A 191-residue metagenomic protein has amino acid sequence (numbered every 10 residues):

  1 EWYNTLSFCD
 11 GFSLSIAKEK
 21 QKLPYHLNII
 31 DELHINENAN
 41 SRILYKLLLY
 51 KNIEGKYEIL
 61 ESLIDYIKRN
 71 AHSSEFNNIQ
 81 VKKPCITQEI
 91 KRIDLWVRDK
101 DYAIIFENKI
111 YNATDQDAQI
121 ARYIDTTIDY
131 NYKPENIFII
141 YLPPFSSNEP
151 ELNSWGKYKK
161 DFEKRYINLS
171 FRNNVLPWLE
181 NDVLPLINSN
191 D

Functional and structural regions predicted by a protein language model:
E1-D191: Charged, terminal alpha-helix-loop-beta segments that serve as non-catalytic nucleic-acid engagement and/or assembly
